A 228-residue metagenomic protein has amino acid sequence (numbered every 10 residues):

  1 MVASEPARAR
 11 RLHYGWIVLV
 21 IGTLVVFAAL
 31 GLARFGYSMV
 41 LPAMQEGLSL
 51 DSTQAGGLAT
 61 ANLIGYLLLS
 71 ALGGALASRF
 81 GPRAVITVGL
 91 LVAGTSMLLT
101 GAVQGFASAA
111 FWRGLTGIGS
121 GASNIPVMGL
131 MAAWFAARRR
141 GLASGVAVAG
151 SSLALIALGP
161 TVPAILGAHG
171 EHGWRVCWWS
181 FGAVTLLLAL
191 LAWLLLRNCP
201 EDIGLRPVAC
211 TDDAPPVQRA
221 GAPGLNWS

Functional and structural regions predicted by a protein language model:
F35, L63-A71, I156: Residue-level signature of mid-helix packing/kink "hotspots" within the transmembrane helices of 12-pass Major
S49, G81, A102-S108, A136: Helix-breaking motifs and short loop linkers at transmembrane-helix boundaries and internal kinks in secondary membrane
L69-G81: Helix-to-loop junctions at the C-terminal end of transmembrane segments in multipass secondary transporters
L91-Q104: C-terminal ends and interior cores of transmembrane alpha-helices in multi-pass membrane transporters/permeases
S96, A107-L115: Paired small-residue
W112-G150: Cytoplasmic helix-loop-helix junction between adjacent transmembrane helices in 12-TM secondary transporters
V146-P200: Helix-loop-helix hairpin linking two adjacent transmembrane segments in secondary transporters
R197-G224: Flexible cytoplasmic inter-helical loops of multi-pass small-molecule transporters
